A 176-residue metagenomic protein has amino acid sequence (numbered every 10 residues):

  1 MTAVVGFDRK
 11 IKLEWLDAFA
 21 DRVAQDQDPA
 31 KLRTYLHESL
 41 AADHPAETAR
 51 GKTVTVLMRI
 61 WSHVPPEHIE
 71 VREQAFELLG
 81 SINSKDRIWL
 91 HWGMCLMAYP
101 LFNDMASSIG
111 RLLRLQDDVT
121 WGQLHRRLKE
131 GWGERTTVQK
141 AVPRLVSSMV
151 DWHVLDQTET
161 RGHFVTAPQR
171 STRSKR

Functional and structural regions predicted by a protein language model:
M1-W92, V119: Eukaryotic partner-binding/assembly regions in large regulatory complexes
E14-A20, W92-C95, P100-D118, S174-R176: Positively charged, polyanion-binding regions of nucleic-acid-associated proteins
E38-P45, R126-T137: Short helix-coil junctions and helix-kink-helix linkers
T48-T53, R135-V150: Short amphipathic alpha-helical interaction segments
D118-V119, L155: Conserved hydrophobic residue
Q123: Ca2+-coordinating acidic residues in Ca2+-binding motifs
V150-T160: A short, conserved structural fragment
T158-R176: Accessory, usually C-terminal, subdomains that scaffold auxiliary metal cofactors
